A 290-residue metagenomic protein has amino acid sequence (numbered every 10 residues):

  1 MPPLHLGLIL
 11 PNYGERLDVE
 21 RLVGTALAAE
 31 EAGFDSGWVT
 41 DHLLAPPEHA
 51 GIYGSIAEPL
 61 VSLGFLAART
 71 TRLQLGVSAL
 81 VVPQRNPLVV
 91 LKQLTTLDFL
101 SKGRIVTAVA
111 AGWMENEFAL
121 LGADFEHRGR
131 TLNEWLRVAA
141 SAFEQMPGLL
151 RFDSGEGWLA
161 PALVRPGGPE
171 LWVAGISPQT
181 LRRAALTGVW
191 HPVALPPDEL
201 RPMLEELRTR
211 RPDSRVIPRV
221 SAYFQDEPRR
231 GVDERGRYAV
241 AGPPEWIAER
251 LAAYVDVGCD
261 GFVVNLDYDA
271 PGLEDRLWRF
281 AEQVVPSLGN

Functional and structural regions predicted by a protein language model:
M1-N290: Active-site-adjacent structural elements that line small-molecule/cofactor binding pockets in enzymes
